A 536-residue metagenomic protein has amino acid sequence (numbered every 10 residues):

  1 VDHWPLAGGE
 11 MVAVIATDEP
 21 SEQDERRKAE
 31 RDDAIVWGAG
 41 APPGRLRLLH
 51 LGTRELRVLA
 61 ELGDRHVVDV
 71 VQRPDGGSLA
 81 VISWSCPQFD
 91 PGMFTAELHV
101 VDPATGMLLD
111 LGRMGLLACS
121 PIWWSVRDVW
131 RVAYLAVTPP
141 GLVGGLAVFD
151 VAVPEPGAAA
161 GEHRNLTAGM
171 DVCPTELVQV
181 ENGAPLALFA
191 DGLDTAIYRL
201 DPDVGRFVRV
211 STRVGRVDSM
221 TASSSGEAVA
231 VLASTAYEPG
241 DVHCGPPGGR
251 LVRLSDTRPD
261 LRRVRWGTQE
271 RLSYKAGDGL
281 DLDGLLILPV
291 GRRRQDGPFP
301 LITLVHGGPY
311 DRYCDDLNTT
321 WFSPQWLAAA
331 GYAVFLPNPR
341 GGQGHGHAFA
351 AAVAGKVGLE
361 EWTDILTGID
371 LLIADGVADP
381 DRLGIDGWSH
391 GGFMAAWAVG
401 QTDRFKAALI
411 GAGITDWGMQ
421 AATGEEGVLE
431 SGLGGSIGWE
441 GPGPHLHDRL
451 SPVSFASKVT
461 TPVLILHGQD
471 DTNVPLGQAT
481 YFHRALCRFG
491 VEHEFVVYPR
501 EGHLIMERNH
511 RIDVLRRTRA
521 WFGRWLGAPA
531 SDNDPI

Functional and structural regions predicted by a protein language model:
V1, I15-R45, A60-V67, I82-E97 (+8 more regions): A flexible loop/linker signature enriched in serine peptidases of the S9 family
H3-V12, D69-L79, P121-R131, L177-A184 (+2 more regions): Blade-terminus and WD-like Trp-Asp/Gly-His loop motifs, strongest in beta-propeller folds
A13-A16, E22-D24, D32, A39-L46 (+9 more regions): Non-catalytic accessory segments flanking enzyme active sites
L48, V100, V148-D150, R199 (+4 more regions): Conserved blade-register residue in beta-propeller folds
H50-R54, D102-G106, A152-A158, D201-G205 (+1 more regions): Short loop/turn segments that connect beta-strands within beta-propeller blades
E55-V58, G106-D110, A160-R164, G205-R209 (+2 more regions): Predominantly a core beta-strand signature of beta-propeller blades across repeat-based propeller domains
T257-D381, W388, T415, A422-E426: Cap/lid segment of the alpha/beta-hydrolase catalytic domain
L336-I536: Active-site-proximal cap/loop segments of hydrolase catalytic domains
